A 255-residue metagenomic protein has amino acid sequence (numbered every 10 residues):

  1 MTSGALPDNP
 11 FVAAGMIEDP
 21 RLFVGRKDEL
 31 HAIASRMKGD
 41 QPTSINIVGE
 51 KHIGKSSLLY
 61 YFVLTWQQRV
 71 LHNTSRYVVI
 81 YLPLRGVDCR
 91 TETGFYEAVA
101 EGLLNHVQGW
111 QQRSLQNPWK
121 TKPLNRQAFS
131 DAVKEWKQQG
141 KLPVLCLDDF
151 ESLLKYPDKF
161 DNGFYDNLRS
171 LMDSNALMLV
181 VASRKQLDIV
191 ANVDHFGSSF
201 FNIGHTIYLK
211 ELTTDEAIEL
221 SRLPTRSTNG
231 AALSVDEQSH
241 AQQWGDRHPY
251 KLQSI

Functional and structural regions predicted by a protein language model:
M1-G25, E29-A32, R113-L115, F200-N202: Conserved adenine-nucleotide phosphate-binding loops and their immediately adjacent elements
S35-P42: Phosphate-binding P-loop
S44, L124-Q186, V193-S199: Conserved Walker B catalytic segment
V48-Y81: P-loop NTPase Walker A phosphate-binding motif
V79, R85-R113: Conserved NTP-binding/hydrolysis module of P-loop NTPases
C89-T93, W110-V133: Short glycine-rich substrate-engagement loop in P-loop NTPases that contacts/grips substrate
D194-K210: A short helix-turn-beta junction within AAA+ P-loop NTPase domains corresponding to the substrate/partner-engaging
I207-E237, W244, I255: Conserved small helical "lid"/interfacial subdomain of P-loop NTPases
